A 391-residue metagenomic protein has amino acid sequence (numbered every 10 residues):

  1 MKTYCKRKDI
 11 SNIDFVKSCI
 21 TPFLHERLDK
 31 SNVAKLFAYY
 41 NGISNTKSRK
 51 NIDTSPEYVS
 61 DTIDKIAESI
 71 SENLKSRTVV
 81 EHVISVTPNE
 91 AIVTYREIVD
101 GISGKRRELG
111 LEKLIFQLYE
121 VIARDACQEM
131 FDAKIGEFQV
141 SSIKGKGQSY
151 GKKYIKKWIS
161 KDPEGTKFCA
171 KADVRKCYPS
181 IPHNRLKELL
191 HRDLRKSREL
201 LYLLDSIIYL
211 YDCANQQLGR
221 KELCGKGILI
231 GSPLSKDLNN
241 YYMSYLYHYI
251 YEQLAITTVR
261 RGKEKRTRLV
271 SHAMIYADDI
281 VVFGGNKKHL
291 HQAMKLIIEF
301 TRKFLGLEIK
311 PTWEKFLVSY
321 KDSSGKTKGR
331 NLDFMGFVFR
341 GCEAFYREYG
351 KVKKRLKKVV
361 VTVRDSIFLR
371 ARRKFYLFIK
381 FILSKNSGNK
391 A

Functional and structural regions predicted by a protein language model:
M1-V79: Non-catalytic, polymerase-adjacent accessory regions of viral genome-replication enzymes
K2, G329-A391: Active-site and adjacent loop segments of nucleotide-processing enzymes that use two-metal-ion phosphate chemistry
K2-I10, D14, E120-P182: Active-site-proximal segment of RNA-dependent polymerases
I70-G104, L201-G219: Reverse-transcriptase-like RNA-dependent polymerase core
I102-G136, C224-I256: Conserved pre-motif C helix in the palm subdomain of viral-like polymerases
W158-E299, N331: Conserved polymerase palm-domain catalytic core
T301-G341: Conserved catalytic core of two-metal-ion nucleotidyltransferases
